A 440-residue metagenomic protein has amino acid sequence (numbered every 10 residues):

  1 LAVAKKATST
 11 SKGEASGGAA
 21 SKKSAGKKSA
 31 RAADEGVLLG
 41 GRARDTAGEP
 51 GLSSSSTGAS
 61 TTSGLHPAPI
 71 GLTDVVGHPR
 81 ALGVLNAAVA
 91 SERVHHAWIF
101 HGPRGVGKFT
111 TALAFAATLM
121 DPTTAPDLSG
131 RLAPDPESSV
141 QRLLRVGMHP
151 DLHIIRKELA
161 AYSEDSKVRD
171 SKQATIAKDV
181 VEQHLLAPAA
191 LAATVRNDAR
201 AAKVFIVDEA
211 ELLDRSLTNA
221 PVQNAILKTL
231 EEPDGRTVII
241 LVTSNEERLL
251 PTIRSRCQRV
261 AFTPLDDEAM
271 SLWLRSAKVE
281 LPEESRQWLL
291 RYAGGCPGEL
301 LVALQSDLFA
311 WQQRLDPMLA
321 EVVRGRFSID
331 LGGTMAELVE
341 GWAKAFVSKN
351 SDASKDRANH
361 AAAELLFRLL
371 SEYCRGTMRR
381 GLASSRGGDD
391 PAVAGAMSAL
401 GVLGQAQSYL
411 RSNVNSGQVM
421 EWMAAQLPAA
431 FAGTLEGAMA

Functional and structural regions predicted by a protein language model:
A2-T8, K12-E14, A20-T118, P122-A133 (+4 more regions): Charged, glycine-rich active-site and insertion segments that engage polyanionic ligands
N86-A88, Q173-V204, K228: Conserved alpha-helical scaffold flanking the Walker A/P-loop in AAA+ ATPase domains
G130-S163: AAA+/P-loop NTPase substrate/partner-engagement loops
E158-A187, L212: ABC transporter nucleotide-binding domains
L186, S371-R375, R379: Amphipathic alpha-helical core segments of compact helical bundles
I206-D208, T237-T243: Structural recognition of the conserved hydrophobic beta-strand(s) that form the central parallel beta-sheet of P-loop
E209-L213, L217, E246: Conserved Walker B
T218, V222-V238: Conserved catalytic/switch belt of AAA+ P-loop NTPases
